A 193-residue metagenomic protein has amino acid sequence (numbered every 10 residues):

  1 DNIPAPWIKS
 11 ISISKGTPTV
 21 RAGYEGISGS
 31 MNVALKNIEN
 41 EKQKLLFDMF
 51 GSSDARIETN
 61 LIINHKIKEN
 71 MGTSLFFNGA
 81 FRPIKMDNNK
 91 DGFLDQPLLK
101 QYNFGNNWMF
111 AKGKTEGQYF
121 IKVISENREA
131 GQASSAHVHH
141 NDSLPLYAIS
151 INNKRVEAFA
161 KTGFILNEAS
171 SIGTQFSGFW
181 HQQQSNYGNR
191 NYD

Functional and structural regions predicted by a protein language model:
D1-W7, I13, R21, E25-D48 (+1 more regions): N-terminal periplasmic accessory domains that precede and gate Gram-negative outer-membrane beta-barrel machines
I3, D54, K66, P97 (+1 more regions): Surface-exposed coil/turn segments at beta-strand junctions on protein surfaces, enriched
P4, E25-I27, F50-T59, L98-Y102 (+2 more regions): Residues that define the transmembrane beta-barrel architecture of outer-membrane proteins
P6, N40-K42, K68-G72, F110-E116 (+1 more regions): Strand-connecting loop/turn motifs
S10, K44-D48, G72-F76, G105 (+2 more regions): Residue-level detector of the transmembrane beta-barrel scaffold of outer-membrane proteins
S14, A34, N60-H65, F76 (+2 more regions): Transmembrane beta-barrel domains of outer membrane proteins
T17-R21, R82: Short beta-strands and strand-coil junctions in structured, solvent-facing domains, enriched
R82-G105, M109-I172, G178-D193: Flexible loop and strand-edge segments within Gram-negative outer membrane beta-barrel domains
